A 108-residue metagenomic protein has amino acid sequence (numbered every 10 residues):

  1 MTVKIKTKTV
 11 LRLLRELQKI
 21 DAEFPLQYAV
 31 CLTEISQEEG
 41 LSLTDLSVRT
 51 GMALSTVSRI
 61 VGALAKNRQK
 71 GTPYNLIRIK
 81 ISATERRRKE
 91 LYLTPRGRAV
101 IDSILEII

Functional and structural regions predicted by a protein language model:
I5-D21: Short, Lys/Arg-enriched N-terminal segment that forms or immediately precedes the first helix of a structured domain
L13-E16, R98-I108: Amphipathic alpha-helical dimerization/coiled-coil segments that flank or bridge DNA-binding/regulatory modules
E16-A53: N-terminal helix-turn-helix DNA-binding core of bacterial DNA-binding proteins
C31, S58, T94: Ser/Thr-glycine-rich phosphate-binding loops at phosphate-binding pockets of nucleotides, nucleotide cofactors
L32, I77-K80, Y92: Extended hydrophobic secondary-structure segments that form protein cores and membrane-embedded regions
L43-R86: Canonical helix-turn-helix DNA-binding module
A83-I101: Basic, amphipathic "hinge/linker" alpha-helix immediately C-terminal to the N-terminal HTH DNA-binding motif
